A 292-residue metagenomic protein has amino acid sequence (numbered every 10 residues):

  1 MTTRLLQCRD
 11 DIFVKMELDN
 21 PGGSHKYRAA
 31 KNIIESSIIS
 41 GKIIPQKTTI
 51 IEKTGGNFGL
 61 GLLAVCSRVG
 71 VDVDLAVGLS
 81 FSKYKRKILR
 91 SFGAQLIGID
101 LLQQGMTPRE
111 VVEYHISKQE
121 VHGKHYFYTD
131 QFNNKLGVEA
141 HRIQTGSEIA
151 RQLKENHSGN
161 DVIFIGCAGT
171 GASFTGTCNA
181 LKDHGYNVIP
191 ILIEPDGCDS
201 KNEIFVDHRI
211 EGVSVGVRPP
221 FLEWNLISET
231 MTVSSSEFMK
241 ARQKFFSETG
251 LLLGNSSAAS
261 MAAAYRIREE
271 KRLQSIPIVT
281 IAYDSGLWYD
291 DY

Functional and structural regions predicted by a protein language model:
M1-Y292: PLP-dependent amino-acid enzyme catalytic core
